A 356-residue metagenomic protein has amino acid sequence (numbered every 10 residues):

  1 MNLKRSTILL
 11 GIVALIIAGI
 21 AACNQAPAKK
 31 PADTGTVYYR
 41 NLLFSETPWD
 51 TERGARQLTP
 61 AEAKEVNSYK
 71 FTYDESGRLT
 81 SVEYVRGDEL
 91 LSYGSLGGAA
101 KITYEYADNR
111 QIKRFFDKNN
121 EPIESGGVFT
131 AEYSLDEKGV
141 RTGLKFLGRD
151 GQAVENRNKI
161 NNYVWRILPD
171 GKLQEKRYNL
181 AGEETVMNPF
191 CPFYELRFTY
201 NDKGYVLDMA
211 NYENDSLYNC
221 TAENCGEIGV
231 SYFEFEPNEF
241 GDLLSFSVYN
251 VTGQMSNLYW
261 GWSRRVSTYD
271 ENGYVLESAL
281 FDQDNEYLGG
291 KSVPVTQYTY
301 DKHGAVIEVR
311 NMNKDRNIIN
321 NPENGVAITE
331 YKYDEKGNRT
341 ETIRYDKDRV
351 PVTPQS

Functional and structural regions predicted by a protein language model:
N2-L10: Bacterial N-terminal signal peptides that target proteins for export
L10-A18: Core hydrophobic alpha-helical transmembrane segments of single-pass membrane proteins
L15, N24-Q25: N-terminal type II signal-anchor transmembrane helix that functions as the membrane-insertion/stop-transfer segment
I20-A22: C-terminal motif of bacterial Sec signal peptides marking the signal peptidase cleavage site
A26-S356: Buried hydrophobic residues that stabilize the cores of well-folded domains
